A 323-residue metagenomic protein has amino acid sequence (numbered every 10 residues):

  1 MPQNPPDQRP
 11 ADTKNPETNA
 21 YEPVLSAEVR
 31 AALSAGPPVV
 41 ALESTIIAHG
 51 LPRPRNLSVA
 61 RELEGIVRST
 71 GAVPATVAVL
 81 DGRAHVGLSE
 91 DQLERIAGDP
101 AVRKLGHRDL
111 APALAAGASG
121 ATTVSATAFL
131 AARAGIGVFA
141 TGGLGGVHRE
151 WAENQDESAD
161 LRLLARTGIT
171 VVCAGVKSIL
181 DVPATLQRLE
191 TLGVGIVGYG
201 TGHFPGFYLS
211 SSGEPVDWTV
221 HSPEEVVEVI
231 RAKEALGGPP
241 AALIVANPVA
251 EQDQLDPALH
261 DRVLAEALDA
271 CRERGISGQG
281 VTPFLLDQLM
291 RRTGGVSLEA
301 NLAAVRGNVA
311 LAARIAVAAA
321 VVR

Functional and structural regions predicted by a protein language model:
P2-N4, N15-G36: N- or domain-start disorder-to-order transition segments that initiate the globular core
R30-S34, V39-V40, S69, F129-R133 (+6 more regions): Solvent-exposed alpha-helices and their adjacent loops that cap or buttress functional pockets in soluble metabolic
V40-L42, P74-V79, G120, V138-G143 (+4 more regions): General beta-strand structural signal in soluble alpha/beta enzymes
S44, H49-L51, L57-L114, L236-E251: Glycine-rich nucleotide/cofactor/substrate-binding loop typically near the N-terminus or early in the first domain
P54-V59, Q92-A97, G146-A165, R188: A glycine- and small-aliphatic-rich helix-loop capping segment at beta-alpha/alpha-beta transitions that lines
T123-V124, A152-A165, I169-E190, E224-E228: Active-site glycine-rich loop that binds ribose-phosphate moieties when present
S210-A235: Anionic-ligand binding region
P239-G307: A C-terminal functional module that forms or caps the active site or interfaces directly with catalytic machinery
